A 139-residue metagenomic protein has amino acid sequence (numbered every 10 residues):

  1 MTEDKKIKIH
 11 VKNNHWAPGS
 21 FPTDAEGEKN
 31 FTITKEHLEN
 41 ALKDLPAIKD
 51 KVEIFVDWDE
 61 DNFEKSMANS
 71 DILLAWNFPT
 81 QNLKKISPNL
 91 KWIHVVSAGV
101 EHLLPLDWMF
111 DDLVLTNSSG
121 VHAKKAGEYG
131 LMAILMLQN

Functional and structural regions predicted by a protein language model:
M1-S70: N-terminal glycine-/charge-rich "phosphate-binding" loop or analogous flexible N-terminal tail
N69-N139: Phosphate/diphosphate ligand-binding glycine-rich loop within oxidoreductases
